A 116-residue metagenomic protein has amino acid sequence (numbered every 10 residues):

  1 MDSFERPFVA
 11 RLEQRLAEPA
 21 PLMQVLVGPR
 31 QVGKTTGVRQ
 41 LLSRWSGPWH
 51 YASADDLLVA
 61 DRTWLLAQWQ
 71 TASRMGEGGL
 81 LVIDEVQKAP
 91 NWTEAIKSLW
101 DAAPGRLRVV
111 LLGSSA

Functional and structural regions predicted by a protein language model:
M1-A116: Phosphate-binding site recognition
